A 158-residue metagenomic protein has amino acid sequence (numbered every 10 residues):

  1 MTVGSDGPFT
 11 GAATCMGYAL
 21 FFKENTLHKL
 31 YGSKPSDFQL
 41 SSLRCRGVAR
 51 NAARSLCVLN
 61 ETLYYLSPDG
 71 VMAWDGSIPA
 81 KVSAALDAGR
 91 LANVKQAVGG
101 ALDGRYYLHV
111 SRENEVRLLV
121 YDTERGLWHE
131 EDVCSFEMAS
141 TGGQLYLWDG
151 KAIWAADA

Functional and structural regions predicted by a protein language model:
M1-V3: Short, flexible helix-coil linker/hinge segments at the edges of structured domains or between repeats
S5-A158: Beta-sheet-dominated scaffold domains
